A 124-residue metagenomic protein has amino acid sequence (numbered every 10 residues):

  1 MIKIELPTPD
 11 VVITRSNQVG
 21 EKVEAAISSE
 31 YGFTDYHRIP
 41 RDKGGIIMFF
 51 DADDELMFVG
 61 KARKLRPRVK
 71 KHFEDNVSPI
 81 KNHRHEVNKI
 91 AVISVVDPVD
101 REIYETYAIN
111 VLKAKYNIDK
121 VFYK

Functional and structural regions predicted by a protein language model:
M1-R63, E102-I103: GIY-YIG nuclease catalytic motif and its immediate N-terminal context
Y31, H37, V69, F73 (+1 more regions): Solvent-exposed, flexible loop/coil residues
D53, E74-V77, D119-V121: Intrinsic disorder/low-complexity detector
K64-Y107: Conserved short loop/helix modules at catalytic or binding sites in compact beta-alpha or helix-hairpin-helix contexts
K113-K124: Coupling/hinge elements of helicase-like and P-loop NTPase modules
